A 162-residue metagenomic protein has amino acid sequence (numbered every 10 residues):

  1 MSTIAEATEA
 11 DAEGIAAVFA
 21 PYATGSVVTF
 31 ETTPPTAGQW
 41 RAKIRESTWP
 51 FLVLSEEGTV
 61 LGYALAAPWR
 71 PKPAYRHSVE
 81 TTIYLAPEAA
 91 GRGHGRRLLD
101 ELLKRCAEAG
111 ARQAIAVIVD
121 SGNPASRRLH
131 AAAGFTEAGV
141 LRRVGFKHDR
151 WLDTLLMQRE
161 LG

Functional and structural regions predicted by a protein language model:
T3-A17: A short beta-loop-alpha structural element at the N-terminal edge of CoA-dependent acyl/N-acetyltransferase catalytic
A23-T32: A short gly/proline-enriched turn/hairpin at secondary-structure junctions
T32-E88, L99-D100, R105, E160-L161: Acetyl-CoA-dependent GNAT
L65, V117-I118, A131, T136-D153: Conserved catalytic-core motifs of GNAT/GCN5-like acyltransferases
T81, A114-A116, M157: A structural signal for short, well-ordered beta-strand segments
A90, A116-S126: Conserved beta-strand-loop-alpha-helix junction that forms the acyl-donor binding cleft
G91-C106, R127-A132: Conserved acetyl-CoA-binding loop-helix of GNAT-fold acetyltransferases
C106-I118: Conserved GNAT acetyl-CoA-binding A-motif
